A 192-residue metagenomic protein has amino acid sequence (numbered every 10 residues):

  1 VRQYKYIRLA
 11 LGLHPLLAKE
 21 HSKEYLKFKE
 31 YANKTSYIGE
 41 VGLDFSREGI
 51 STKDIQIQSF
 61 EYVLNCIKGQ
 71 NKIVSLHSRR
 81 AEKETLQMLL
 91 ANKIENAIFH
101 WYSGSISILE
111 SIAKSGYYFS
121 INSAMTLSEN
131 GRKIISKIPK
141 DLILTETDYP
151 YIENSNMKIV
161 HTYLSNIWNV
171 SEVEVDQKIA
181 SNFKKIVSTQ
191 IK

Functional and structural regions predicted by a protein language model:
R2-L17: Metal-cofactor-binding active-site regions of metalloenzymes
Y6-I7, T35-S36, Y117, I143: Short, conserved active-site loop motifs that form the nucleotide-linked donor/cofactor pocket
G12-P15, S103-G104, S123-L127, D148-Y151: Short, acidic/turn-prone active-site loops that include or flank metal/cofactor- and phosphate-binding residues
P15-S115, K133, I152-S155, V170: Divalent metal-binding pocket/active-site signature
Y62-G69, V160-K192: Mid-to-C-terminal alpha-helical segments outside catalytic/metal-binding sites
L76, F99, S120-A124, E146-T147: Thr-Gly-centered strand-to-loop micro-motif
G116-N130: His/Asp/Glu-enriched short active-site or ligand-binding loop at hydrolase and phosphoryl-transfer sites
D141-N154: Short acidic/histidine-rich active-site segments
